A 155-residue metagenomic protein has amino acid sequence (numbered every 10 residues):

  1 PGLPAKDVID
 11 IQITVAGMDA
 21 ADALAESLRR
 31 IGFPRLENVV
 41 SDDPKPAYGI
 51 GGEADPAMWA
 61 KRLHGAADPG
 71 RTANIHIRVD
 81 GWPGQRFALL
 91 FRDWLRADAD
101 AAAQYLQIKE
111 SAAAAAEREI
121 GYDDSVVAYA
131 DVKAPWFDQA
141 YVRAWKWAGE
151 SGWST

Functional and structural regions predicted by a protein language model:
P1-A5, D68-T155: The feature captures the alpha-helical scaffold/lid subdomain characteristic of nucleotidyltransferase
P1-D22: Active-site nucleotide-donor binding segment shared across nucleotidyl transfer reactions
D10-Q12, G32, N74, D93: Acidic side chains
A16-G17, R29, V40-S41: Intrinsically disordered, low-complexity Ser/Thr/Pro/Gly-rich regulatory segments
A23-G32: Short amphipathic alpha-helices in soluble, non-transmembrane regions that often serve as interface/regulatory elements
G32-D80: Conserved catalytic core of two-metal-ion nucleotidyltransferases
